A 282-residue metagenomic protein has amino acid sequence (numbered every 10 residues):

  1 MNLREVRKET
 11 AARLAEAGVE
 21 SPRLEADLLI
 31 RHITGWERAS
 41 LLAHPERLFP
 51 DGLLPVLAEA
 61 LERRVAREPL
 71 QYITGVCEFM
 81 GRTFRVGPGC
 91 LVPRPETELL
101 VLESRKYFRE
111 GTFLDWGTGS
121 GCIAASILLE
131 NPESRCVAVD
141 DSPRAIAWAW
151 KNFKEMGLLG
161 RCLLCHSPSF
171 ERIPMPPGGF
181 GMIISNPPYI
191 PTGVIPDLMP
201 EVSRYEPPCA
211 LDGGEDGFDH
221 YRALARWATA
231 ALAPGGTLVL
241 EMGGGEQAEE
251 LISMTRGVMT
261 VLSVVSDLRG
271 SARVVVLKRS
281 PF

Functional and structural regions predicted by a protein language model:
M1-T74: N-terminal auxiliary segments of SAM/dcSAM-dependent transferases
R7, A26, L57, R67-L70 (+7 more regions): A general structural signal for well-ordered alpha-helical segments in protein cores
E16, R23, P50-P55, L91-P95 (+3 more regions): Short, solvent-exposed loop/helix junctions and linker helices that flank or host conserved functional motifs
G35-W36, C90, Y189, G217: Active-site/binding-pocket entry motifs
W36-E37, H44, V65-E68, T74 (+7 more regions): Residue-level signal for pocket-adjacent positions within structured domains
H44-R47, L54-E133, V139-K151, G270 (+1 more regions): SAM-dependent Rossmann-like transferase core, predominantly class I methyltransferases with a strong bias toward
E130, S134-R135, V139-P281: S-adenosylmethionine
